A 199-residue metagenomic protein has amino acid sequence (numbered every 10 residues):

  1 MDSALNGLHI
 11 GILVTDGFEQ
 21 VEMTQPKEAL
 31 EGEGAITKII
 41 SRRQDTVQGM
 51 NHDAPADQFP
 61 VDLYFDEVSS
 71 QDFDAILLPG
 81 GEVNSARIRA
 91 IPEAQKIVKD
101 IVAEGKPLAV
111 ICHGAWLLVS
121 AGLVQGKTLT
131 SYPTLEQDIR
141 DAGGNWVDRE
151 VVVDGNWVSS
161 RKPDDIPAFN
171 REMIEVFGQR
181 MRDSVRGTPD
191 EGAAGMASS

Functional and structural regions predicted by a protein language model:
M1-E104, L108, W116-T128, E136-S199: Extended, subdomain-level signal for the structured scaffold at the beginning of enzyme domains
C112: Catalytic nucleophile serine of serine hydrolases, specifically the conserved "nucleophile elbow" pentapeptide
